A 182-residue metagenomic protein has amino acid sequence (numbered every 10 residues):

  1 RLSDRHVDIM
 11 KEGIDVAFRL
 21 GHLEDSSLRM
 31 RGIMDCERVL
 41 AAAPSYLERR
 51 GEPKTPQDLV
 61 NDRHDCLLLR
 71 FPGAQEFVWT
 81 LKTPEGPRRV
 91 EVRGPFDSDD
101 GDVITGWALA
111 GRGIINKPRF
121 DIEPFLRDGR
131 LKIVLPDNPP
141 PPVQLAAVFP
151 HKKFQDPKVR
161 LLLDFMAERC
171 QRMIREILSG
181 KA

Functional and structural regions predicted by a protein language model:
R1-L2, L68, R89-D100, N138: Short beta-strand-to-loop elements that line the ligand-binding cleft of bilobed periplasmic-binding protein-like
R1-S26, S179-A182: Central regulatory/effector-binding core of bacterial HTH transcription factors
V16-R19, G113-K117, I133-V134: Paired acidic/hydrophobic, glycine-rich loop segments that form the ligand-binding mouth/hinge of periplasmic-binding
D25-M30, F125-L135: Ligand-binding "clamshell"
S27-E37, A42-L67, P84: Flexible hinge/capping segments at coil-to-helix
F77-E91, F125: Ligand-binding cleft/hinge of the Venus flytrap
T105-R130: A ligand-binding cleft/hinge motif common to bilobed small-molecule-binding domains
R119-D128, D137-A182: C-terminal effector-binding regulatory domain of bacterial HTH transcription factors
